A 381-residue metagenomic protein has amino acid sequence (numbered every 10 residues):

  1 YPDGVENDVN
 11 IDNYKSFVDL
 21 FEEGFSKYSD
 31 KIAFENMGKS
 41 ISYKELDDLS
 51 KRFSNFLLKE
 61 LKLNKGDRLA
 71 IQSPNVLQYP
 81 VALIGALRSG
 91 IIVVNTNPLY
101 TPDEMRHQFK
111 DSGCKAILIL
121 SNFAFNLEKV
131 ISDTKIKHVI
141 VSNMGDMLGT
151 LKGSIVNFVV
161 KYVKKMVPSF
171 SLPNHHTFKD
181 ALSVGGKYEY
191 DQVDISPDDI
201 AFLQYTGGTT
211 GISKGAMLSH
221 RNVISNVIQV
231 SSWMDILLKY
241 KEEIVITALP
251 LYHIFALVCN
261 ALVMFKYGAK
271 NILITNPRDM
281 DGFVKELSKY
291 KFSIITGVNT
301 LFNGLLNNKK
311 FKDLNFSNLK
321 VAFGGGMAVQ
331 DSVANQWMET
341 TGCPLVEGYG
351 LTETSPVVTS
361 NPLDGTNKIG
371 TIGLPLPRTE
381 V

Functional and structural regions predicted by a protein language model:
P2-D3, D19-S42: AMP-dependent adenylate-forming
N13, N36-I41, S54-D103, S121 (+1 more regions): Conserved AMP-binding/adenylate-forming
E60-N64, G185-D198, L203-T247, A269: Conserved adenylate-forming
S73, I91-H107, S121-N126, A269-Y290: ATP-dependent adenylate-forming carboxylate-activation enzymes
L83-S89, K110-D111, H253, L262-K266: Short hydrophobic alpha-helices that are characteristic scaffold elements of the AMP-binding
V130-P197: ANL superfamily adenylate-forming
I224-I244, I254-I294, N308: Conserved AMP-binding/adenylation subdomain of ANL enzymes
A269, F292-G297, L306-N367, E380: Gly/Ser/Thr-rich phosphate-binding loop
